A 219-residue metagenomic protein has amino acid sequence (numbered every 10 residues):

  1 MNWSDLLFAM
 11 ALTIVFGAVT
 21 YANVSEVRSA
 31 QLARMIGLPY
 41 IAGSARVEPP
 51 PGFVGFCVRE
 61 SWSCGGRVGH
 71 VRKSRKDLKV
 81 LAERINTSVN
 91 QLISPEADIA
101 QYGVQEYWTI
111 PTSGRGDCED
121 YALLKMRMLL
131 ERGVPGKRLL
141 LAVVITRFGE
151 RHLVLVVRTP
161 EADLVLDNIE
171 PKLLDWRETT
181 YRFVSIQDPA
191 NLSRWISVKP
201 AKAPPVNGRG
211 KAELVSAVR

Functional and structural regions predicted by a protein language model:
M1-F8: Bacterial N-terminal signal peptides that target proteins for export
D5, T20-R219: A structural boundary/capping signal
A9-A18: Bacterial N-terminal signal peptides
